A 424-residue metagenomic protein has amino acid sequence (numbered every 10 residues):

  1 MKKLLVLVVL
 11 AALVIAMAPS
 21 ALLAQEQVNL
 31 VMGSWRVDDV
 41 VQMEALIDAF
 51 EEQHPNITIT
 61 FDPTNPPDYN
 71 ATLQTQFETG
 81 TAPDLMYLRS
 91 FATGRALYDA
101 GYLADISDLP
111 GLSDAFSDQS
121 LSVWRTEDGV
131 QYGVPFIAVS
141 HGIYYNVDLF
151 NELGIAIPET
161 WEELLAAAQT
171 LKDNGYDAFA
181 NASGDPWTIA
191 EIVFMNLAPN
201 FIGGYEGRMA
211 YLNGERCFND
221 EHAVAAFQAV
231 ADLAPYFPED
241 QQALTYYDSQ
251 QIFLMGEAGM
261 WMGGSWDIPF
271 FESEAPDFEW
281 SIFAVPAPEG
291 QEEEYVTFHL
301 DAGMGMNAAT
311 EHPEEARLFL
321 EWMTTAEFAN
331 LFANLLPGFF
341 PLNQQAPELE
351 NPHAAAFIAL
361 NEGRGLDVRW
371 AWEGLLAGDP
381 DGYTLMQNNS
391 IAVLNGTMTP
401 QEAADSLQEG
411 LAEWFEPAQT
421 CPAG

Functional and structural regions predicted by a protein language model:
E26, T58, N151, D232 (+1 more regions): Conserved C-terminal helix/tail region of periplasmic/extracytoplasmic solute-binding proteins
A45, A49-Q119, V123, D148-E159 (+5 more regions): Extracytoplasmic "Venus flytrap"/periplasmic binding protein-like
Q76, P83-D84, S113-L149, D177-N181 (+2 more regions): A structural signal for short loop-to-beta-strand junctions that line the ligand-binding cleft of periplasmic/secreted
R89-G142, L165, I192-F194, S281-F283 (+3 more regions): Hinge/lid segment of periplasmic solute-binding proteins
F91, R95-A96, S265-D277, P288-N388 (+1 more regions): C-terminal lobe and pocket-closing loops of periplasmic/extracytoplasmic Venus-flytrap solute-binding proteins
A104-S122, P199-A225, S273-A275, A287-Y295 (+2 more regions): Short, solvent-exposed loop/beta-turn-alpha elements that line the ligand-binding surface or hinge of extracytoplasmic
Y132-F136, H141, L165-E215, A258: Extracytoplasmic/periplasmic solute-binding protein
T170, L212-Q242: Glycine-centered hinge/linker elements that transmit conformational signals in sensory and ligand-binding systems
